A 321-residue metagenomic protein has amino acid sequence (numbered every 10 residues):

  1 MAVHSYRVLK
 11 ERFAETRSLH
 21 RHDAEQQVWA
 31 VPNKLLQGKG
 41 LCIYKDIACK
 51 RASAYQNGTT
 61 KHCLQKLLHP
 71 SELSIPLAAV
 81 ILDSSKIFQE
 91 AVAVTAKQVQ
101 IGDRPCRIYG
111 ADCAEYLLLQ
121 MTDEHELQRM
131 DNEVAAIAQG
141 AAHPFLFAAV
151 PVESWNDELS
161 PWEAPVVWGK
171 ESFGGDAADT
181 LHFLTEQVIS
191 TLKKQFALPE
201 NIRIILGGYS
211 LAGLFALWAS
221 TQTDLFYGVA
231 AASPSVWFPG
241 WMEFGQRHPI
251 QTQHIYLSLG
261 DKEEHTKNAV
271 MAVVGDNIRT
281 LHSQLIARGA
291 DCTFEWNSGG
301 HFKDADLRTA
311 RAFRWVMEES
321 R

Functional and structural regions predicted by a protein language model:
R21, S74-Y116, F145: A domain-start/cap signature at the N-terminus of enzymes
A54-H62: Short, charge-rich patches within N-terminal targeting peptides
E115-Q187, T191-A197: Serine-hydrolase catalytic machinery in alpha/beta-hydrolase-like enzymes
G207-A212: Gly/Ala-rich beta-loop-alpha elbow adjacent to hydrolase catalytic centers
G213-Q222: Short glycine-enriched nucleophile-adjacent loop and the immediately C-terminal alpha-helix near the catalytic center
L225-V236: A conserved short beta-strand
W237-D304: The feature captures the conserved acid-bearing segment of alpha/beta-hydrolase catalytic domains
